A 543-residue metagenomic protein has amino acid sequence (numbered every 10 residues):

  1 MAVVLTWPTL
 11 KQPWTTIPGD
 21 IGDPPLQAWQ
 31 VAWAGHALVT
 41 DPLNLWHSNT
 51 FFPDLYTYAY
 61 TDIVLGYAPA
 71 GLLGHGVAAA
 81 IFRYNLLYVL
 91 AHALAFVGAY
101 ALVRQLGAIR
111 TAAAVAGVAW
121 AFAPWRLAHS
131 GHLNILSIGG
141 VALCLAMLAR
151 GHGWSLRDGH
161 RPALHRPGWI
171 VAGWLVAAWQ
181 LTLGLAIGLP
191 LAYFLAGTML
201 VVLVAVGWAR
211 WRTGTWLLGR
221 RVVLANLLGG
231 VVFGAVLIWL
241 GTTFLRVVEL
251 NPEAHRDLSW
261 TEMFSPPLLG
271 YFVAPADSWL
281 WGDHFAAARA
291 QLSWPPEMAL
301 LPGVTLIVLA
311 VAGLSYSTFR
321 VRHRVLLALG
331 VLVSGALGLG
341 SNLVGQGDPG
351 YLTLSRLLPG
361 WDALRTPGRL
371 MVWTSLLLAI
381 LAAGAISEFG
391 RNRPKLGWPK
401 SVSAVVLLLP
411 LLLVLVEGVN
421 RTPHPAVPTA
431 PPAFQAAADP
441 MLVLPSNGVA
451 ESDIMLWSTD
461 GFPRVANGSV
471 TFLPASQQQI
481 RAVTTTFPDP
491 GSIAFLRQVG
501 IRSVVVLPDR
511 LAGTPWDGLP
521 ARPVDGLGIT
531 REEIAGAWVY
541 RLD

Functional and structural regions predicted by a protein language model:
M1, V176, G214-T242, L258-M263 (+1 more regions): Hydrophobic alpha-helical membrane-interfacial segments at the cytosolic entry of transmembrane helices
A2-A95, A123-I138, S265, L269-A288 (+2 more regions): Membrane-interface coil-to-helix junctions
I21-A37, G234-L314, P359, A363 (+1 more regions): Periplasmic/ER-lumenal interhelical loops and adjacent helix-loop junctions in multi-pass membrane proteins
Y88-L106, R110-R157, R161-V206, N226-F233 (+2 more regions): Membrane-embedded helix bundles of polyisoprenyl
A128-I135, R256, P267, A286-M298 (+2 more regions): Membrane-helix boundary/interfacial segments in multi-pass membrane proteins
W208-A225, A310-G350, R393-S401: Membrane-interface helix-loop-helix junctions at transmembrane boundaries of multi-pass membrane enzymes, predominantly
N226-G234, I380, G384-E417: Signature aromatic-anchored transmembrane alpha helix within multi-pass, membrane-resident enzymes that catalyze glycan
L409-D543: Extracytoplasmic
